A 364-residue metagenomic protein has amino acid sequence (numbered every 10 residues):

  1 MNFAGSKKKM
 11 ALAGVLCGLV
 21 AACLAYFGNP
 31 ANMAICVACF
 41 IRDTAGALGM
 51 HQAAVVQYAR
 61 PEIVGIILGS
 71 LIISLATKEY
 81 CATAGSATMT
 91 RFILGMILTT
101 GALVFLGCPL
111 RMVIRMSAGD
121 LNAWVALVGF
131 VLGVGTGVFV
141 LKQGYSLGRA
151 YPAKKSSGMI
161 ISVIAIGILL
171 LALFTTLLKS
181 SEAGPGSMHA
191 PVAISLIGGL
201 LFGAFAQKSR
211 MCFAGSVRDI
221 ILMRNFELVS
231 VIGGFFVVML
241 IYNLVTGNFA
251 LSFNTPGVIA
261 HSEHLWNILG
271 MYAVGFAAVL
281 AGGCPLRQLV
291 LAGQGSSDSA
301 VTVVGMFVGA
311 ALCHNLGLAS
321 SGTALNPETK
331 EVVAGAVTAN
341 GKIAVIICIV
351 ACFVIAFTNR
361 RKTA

Functional and structural regions predicted by a protein language model:
M1-A364: Membrane-interfacial helix-loop segments of redox and metal-homeostasis proteins, especially TM-loop-TM junctions
